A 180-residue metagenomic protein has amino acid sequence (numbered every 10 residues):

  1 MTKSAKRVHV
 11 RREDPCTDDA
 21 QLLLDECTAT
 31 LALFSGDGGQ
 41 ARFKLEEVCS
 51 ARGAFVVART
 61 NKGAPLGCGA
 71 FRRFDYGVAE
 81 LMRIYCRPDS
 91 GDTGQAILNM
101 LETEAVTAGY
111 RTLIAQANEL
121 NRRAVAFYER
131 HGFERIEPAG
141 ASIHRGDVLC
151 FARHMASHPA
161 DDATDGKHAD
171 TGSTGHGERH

Functional and structural regions predicted by a protein language model:
K3-G39, H176-R179: Short amphipathic alpha-helix that is part of the acyltransferase structural core
V8-C16, R111, N118-A126, R130-H180: C-terminal "cap" of GNAT-fold acetyltransferases
R42-E46, E137-A139: Short, P/G- and charge-enriched loop/turn segments at secondary-structure junctions
E46-V57: A short helix-loop-beta-strand connector motif used in the catalytic cores of GNAT acetyltransferases and, in some
F55-V57, A64-R72, E80: Conserved beta-strand in the GNAT
R72, G77-P88: Conserved acetyl-CoA binding element of GNAT-fold acetyltransferases
C86, G91-E104, E129-R130: Conserved acetyl-CoA-binding loop-helix of GNAT-fold acetyltransferases
